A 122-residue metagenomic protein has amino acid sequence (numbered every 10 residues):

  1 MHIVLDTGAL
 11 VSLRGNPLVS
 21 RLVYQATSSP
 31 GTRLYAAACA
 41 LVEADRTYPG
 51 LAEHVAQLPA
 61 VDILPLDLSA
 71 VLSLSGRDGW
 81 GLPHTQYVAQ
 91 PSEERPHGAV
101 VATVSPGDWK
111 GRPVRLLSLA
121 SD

Functional and structural regions predicted by a protein language model:
M1-A36, D45-L58, D122: Short, well-structured N-terminal submotif of metal-dependent ribonuclease cores
L5-D6, Y35-A38, D78-L82, P106 (+1 more regions): Histidine- and aromatic-rich ligand-binding microenvironments
L10-R14, V42, S75-G81: Short, flexible loop segments at the rims of nucleotide/cofactor-binding pockets, characterized by
N16, T47, R77, R112-R115: Residue-level signal for well-ordered alpha-helical positions
V19, L41, L51-A52, V71 (+1 more regions): A general structural signal for well-ordered alpha-helical segments in protein cores
E43-R46, D108-K110: Short, charged/polar "capping" segments at the starts of alpha-helices and the immediately preceding loops
Q57-I63, P113-D122: Active-site regions of enzymes building and remodeling cell-envelope glycoconjugates
V61-D108, R112: Active-site neighborhoods of divalent-metal-dependent phosphate/nucleic-acid chemistry enzymes
